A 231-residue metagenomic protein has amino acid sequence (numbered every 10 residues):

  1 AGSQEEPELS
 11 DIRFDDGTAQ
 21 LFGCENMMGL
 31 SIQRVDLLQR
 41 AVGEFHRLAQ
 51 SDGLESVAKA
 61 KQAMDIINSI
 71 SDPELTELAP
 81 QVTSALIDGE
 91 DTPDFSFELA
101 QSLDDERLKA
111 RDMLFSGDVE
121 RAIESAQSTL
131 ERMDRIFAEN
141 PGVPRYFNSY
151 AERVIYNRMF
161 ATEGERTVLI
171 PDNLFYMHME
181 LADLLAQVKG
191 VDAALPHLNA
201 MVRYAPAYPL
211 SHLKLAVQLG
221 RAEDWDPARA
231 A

Functional and structural regions predicted by a protein language model:
S102, L174, A207-Y208: Residue-level recognition of tetratricopeptide repeat
